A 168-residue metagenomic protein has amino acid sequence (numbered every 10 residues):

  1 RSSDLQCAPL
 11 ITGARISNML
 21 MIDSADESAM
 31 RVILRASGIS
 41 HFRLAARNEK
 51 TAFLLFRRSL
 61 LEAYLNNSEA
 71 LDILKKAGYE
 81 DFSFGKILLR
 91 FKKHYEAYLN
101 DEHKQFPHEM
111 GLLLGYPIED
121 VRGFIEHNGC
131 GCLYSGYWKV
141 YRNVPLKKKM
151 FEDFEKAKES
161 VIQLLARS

Functional and structural regions predicted by a protein language model:
L5-G13, H41-A46, H94-D101: Short, flexible, solvent-exposed loop/turn segments with mixed acidic/basic and small polar residues
L10-D23: Short glycine-/aliphatic-rich beta-strand segments at the starts of folded cytosolic domains
R15-S17, E49-T51, P107-E109: Short, surface-exposed beta-edge/turn micro-motifs
A25-G85: A glycine-rich, hydrophobic loop/mini-helix early in the fold
A77-H108: Internal catalytic-core helix/loop-beta-alpha segment that presents or stabilizes conserved functional determinants
Q105-L133: Hydrophobic/aromatic-rich, well-ordered segments within soluble, folded domains that form packed cores
Y137-S168: Long, compositionally biased
